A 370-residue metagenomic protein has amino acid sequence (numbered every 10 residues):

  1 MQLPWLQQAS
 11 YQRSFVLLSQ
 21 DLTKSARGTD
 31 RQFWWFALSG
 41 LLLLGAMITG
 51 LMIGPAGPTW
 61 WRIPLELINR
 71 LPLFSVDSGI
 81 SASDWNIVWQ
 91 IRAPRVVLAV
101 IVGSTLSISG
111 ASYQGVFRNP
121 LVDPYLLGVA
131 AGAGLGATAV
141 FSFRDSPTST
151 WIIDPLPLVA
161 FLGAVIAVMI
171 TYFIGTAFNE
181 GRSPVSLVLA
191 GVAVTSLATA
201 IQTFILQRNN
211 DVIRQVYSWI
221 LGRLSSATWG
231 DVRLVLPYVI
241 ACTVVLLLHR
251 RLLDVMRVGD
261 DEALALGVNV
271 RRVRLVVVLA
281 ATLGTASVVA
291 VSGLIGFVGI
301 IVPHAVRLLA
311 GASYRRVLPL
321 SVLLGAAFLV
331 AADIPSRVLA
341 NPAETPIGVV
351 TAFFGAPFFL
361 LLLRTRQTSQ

Functional and structural regions predicted by a protein language model:
Q2-Q370: Alpha-helical transmembrane segments in inner-membrane proteins
